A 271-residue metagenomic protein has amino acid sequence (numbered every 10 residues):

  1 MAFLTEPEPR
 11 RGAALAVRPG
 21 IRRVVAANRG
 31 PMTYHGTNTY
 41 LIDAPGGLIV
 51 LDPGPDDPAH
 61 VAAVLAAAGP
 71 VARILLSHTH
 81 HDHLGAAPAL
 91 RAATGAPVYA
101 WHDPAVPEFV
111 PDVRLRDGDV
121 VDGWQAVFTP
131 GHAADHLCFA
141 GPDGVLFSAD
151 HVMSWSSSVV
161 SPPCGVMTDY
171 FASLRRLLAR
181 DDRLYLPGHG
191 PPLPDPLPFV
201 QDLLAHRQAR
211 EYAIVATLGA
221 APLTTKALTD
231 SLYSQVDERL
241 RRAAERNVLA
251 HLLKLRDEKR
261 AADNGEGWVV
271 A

Functional and structural regions predicted by a protein language model:
M1-P7, G20, V106-F109, H132: Glycine/proline-rich low-complexity segments that form flexible loops, beta-turns, and polyproline
A2-F3, A216-A271: C-terminal regulatory/interaction regions
P7-A66, C138-S154: Conserved beta-strand hairpin/beta-sheet module of binuclear metal-dependent hydrolase folds, prominently
G20, V64, H189, I214 (+1 more regions): Residue-level signal for inorganic ion chemistry
N28-G30, Y34-H35, P53-G123, S154: Active-site HxH/HxHxD metal-binding segment of metal-dependent hydrolases
G47-V50, P55-D57, Q125-F128, A133-A213 (+1 more regions): Metallo-beta-lactamase
S77-H83, H132, H189, H251: Histidine-centered divalent metal-coordination motifs
G85, G165, A243: Residue-level signal for the nucleotide or nucleotide-sugar donor/cofactor binding architecture
